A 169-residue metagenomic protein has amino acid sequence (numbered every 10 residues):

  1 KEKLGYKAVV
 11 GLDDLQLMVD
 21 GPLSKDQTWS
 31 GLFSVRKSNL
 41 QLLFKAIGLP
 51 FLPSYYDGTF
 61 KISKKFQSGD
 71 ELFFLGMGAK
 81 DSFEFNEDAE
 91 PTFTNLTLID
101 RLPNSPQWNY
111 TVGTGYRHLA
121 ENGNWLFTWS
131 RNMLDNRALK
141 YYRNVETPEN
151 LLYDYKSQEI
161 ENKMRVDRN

Functional and structural regions predicted by a protein language model:
K1-P50, D57-K65, F73-M77: Predominantly transmembrane beta-strands of Gram-negative outer membrane beta-barrel pores used for transport
E2-L4, A120-G123: Tryptophan-centered motif/residue detector
K3, L12-Q16, Y55-T59, Q107-T111 (+1 more regions): Transmembrane beta-barrel architecture of outer-membrane proteins
M18-V19, F33-K37, Y55-F60, L98-R101 (+2 more regions): Glycine-rich loops and low-complexity Gly/Arg-rich segments that provide flexible linkers or classic glycine-based
P22, S38-L42, K61-Q67, S105-N109 (+2 more regions): Short C-terminal domain-edge/linker segments immediately following a structured domain
L23-D26, K64-S68, H118-N122, N169: Outer-membrane beta-barrel strand-turn architecture
L49, E71-H118, W125, M133-I160: Flexible loop and strand-edge segments within Gram-negative outer membrane beta-barrel domains
W129: Conserved redox-cofactor binding core of oxidoreductases
